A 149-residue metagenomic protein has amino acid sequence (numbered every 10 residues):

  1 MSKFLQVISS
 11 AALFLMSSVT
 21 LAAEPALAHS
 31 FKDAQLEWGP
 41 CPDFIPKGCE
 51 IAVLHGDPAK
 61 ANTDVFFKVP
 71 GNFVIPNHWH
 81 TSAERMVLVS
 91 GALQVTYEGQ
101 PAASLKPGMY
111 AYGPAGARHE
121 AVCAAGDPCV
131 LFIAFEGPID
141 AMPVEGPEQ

Functional and structural regions predicted by a protein language model:
M1-S9: Bacterial N-terminal signal peptides that target proteins for export
S17-V19: N-terminal signal peptide c-region/cleavage motif recognized by signal peptidases
A22-T63, G146-Q149: A short, N-terminal "cap"/entry segment at the start of jelly-roll beta-barrel domains of the cupin/DSBH fold
L27-S30, E120-Q149: Double-stranded beta-helix
T63-H80, P114-A115: Conserved short histidine dyad/triad with adjacent acidic residue
P70-F73, H80-E98: Glycine- and acidic-residue-biased ligand/ion/polar-headgroup-sensing regions
I75-N77, V95-T96, G113, R118-A125: Short beta-strand His + acidic residue motifs that chelate non-heme Fe in jelly-roll/DSBH and cupin folds
G99-G116: Short acidic-glycine-tyrosine-enriched beta hairpin
